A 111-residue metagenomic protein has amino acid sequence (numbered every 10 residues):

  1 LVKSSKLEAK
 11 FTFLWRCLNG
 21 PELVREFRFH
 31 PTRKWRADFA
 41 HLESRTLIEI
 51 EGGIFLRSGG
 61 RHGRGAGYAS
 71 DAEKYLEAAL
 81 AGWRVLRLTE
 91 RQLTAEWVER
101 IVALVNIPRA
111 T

Functional and structural regions predicted by a protein language model:
L1-T111: Nucleic-acid endo/exonuclease domains
